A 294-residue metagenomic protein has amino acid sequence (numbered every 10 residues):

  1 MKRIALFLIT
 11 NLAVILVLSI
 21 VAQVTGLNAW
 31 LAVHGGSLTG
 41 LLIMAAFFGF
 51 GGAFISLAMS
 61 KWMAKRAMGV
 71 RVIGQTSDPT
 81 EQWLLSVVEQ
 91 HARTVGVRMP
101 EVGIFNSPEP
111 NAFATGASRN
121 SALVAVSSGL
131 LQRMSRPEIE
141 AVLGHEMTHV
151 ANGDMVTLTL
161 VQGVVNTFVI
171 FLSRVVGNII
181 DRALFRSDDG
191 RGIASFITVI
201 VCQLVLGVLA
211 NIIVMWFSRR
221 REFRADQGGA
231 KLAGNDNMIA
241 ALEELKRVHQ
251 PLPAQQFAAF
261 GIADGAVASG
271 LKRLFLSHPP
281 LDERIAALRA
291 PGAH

Functional and structural regions predicted by a protein language model:
M1-I55: N-terminal low-structure segments adjacent to metalloprotease catalytic domains across cellular compartments
A13, L143, M147-A151, V164 (+2 more regions): Active-site His/Glu-centered metal-binding helix of metallohydrolases
A29, V33, V175-V199: Membrane-interfacial helix-loop-helix connectors in multipass membrane proteins
G40-K65, E89, V95, V199-V214: Transmembrane alpha-helices and immediately adjacent membrane-cytoplasm interface residues in multi-pass integral
S56-V156, P251-A254: Peri-catalytic and regulatory segments of divalent metal-dependent proteins
S60, V88-A92, R219-N235: An active-site-proximal "capping" alpha-helix that borders the catalytic cofactor pocket
V97-S121, F185-R186, G190, V199 (+3 more regions): Active-site-proximal gating segments in proteases and membrane effectors
M147-N166, M238: Catalytic Zn2+-binding segment of zinc metalloproteases
